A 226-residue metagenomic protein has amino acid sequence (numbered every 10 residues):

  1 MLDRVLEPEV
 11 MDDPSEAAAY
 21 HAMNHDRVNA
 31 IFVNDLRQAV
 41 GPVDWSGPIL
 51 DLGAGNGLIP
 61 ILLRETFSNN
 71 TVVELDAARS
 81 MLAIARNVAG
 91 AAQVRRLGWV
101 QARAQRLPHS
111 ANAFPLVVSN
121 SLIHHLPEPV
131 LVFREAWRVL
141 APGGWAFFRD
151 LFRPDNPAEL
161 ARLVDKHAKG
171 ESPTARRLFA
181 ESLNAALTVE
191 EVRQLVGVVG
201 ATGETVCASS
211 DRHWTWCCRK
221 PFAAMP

Functional and structural regions predicted by a protein language model:
M1-A19: N-terminal, positively charged/glycine-rich alpha-helical extensions of SAM-dependent methyltransferases
D26-W45: Conserved alpha-helix/loop element of class I SAM-dependent methyltransferases that forms part of the SAM/SAH-binding
L50, N56-R106: Class I SAM-dependent methyltransferase SAM/SAH-binding core
V118: A conserved beta-strand element that flanks and buttresses the S-adenosyl-L-methionine
L131-P142: A short glycine-rich, Lys/Arg-flanked "PGG" loop and its adjoining helix->strand segment in the class I
G144-D150: Conserved beta-strand signature within the Rossmann-like core of class I S-adenosyl-L-methionine
L151-A201, T205-A208: C-terminal alpha-helical "lid/dimerization" subdomain adjacent to the S-adenosyl-L-methionine
G200-P226: Core SAM-dependent methyltransferase catalytic element
